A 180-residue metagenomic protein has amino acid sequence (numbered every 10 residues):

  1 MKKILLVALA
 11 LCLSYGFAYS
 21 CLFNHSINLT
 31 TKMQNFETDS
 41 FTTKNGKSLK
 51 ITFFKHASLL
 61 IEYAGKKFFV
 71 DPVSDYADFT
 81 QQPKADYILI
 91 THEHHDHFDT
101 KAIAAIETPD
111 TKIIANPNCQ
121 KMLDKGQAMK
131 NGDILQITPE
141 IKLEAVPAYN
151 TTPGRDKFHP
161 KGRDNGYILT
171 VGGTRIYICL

Functional and structural regions predicted by a protein language model:
I4-C12: Sec-dependent N-terminal signal peptides
A8-L9, N45, A77, A105 (+1 more regions): A ubiquitous, low-specificity "background" feature that marks scattered single residues across proteins without
L11, N118, N150: Short, glycine/serine-rich, charged loops/turns that create anion-binding and catalytic segments at active sites
S14-A18: C-terminal segment of classical bacterial N-terminal signal peptides
Y19-P83, A128-L180: Core dinuclear metal-dependent hydrolase active-site scaffold
S74-C119: Active-site metal-binding motif and surrounding structural segment of the metallo-beta-lactamase
A115-G132: Functional beta-strand-loop-alpha-helix junction segments that form "active/interaction loops" within catalytic
